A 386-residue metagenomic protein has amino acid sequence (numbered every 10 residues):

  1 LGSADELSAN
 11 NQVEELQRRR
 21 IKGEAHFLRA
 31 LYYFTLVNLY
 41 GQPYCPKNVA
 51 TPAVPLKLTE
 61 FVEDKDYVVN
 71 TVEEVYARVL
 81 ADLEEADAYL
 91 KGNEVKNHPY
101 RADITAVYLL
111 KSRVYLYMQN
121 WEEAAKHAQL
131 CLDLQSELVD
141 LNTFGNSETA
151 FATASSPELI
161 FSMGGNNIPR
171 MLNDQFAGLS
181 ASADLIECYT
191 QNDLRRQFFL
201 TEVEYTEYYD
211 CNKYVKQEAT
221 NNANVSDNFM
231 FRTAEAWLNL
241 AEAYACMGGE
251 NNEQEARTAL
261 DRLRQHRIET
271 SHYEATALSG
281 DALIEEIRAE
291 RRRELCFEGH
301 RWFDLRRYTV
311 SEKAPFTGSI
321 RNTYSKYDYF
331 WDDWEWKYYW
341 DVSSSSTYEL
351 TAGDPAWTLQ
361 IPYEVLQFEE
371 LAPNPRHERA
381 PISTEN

Functional and structural regions predicted by a protein language model:
L1-Y40, N70, D87-G92, N221-N228 (+2 more regions): Conserved, well-structured interaction surfaces
E14-L16, L39-E73, A77: Short coil/linker segments at helix-helix boundaries
Y76, W121, E250-E253: TPR-repeat structural position
L90-A125, Q129-C131: Aromatic- and glycine-enriched pocket-lining scaffold segments that form the walls of small-molecule binding clefts
R101, Q119, E123-A234, E269-S271 (+7 more regions): Hydrophobic-face positions in mid-chain alpha helices that act as interaction patches
